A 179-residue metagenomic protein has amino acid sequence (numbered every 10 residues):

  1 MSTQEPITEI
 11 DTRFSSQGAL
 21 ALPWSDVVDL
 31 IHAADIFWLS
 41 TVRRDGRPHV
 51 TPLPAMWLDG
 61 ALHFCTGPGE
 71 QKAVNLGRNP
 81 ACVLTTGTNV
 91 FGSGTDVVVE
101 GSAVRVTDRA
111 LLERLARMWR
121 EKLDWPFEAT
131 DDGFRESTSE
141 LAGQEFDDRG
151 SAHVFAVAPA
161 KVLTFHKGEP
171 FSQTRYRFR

Functional and structural regions predicted by a protein language model:
M1-A21, T95-R179: Charged, gly/pro-rich active-site loop segments
R13-R44: Short, conserved active-site entrance elements at the starts or edges of catalytic domains
V28-D29, P54, V74, E145-D147: Short secondary-structure boundary/capping segments
L30-A33, S93, S151: A short, polar/charged loop/turn motif at coil->beta-strand junctions and beta-hairpin connectors
I31-H32, G77-R78, R120: Alpha-helix boundary recognition
A34-P68, V74-L76, C82-T88, T95-V99: Short beta-strand segments
D35-I36, A81, D124, V162: Generic structural signal for secondary-structure transition and capping sites
G69-E70, P80-T86, D131-A142: Short acidic (Asp/Glu) patches
